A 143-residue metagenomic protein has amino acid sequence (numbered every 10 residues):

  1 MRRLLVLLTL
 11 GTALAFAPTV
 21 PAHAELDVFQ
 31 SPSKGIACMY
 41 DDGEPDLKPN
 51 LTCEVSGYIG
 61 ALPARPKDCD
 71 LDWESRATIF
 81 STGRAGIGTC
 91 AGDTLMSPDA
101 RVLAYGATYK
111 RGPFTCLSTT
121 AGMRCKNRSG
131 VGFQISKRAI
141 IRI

Functional and structural regions predicted by a protein language model:
M1-L8: Bacterial N-terminal signal peptides that target proteins for export
A13-P21: C-terminal segment of classical bacterial N-terminal signal peptides
E25-C38: Short N-terminal segments immediately surrounding and downstream of signal-peptide cleavage
Y40-E44: Short, low-complexity Ser/Thr-rich regulatory SLiMs
P45-I59, G122-G130: Lectin-like carbohydrate-binding module/patch detector with strong preference for beta-trefoil
N50-L103, I135-I143: A low-complexity, Ser/Thr/Gly/Pro-enriched, surface-exposed linker/loop concept that marks segments flanking
D93-V131: Extracytosolic low-complexity repeat regions of secreted or lipid-anchored proteins
